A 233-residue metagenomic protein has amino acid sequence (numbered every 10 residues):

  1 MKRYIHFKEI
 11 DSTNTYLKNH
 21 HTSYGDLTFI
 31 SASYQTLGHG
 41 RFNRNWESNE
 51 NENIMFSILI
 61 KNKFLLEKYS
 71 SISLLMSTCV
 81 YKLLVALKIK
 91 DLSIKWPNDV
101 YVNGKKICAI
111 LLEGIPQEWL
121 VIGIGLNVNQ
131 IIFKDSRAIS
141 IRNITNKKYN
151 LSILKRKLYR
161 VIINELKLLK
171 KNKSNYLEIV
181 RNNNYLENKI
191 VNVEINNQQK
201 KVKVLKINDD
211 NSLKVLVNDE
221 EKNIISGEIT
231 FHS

Functional and structural regions predicted by a protein language model:
M1-L87: N-terminal lobe of the biotin/lipoate ligase/transferase fold
R3, L65-L92, V102-S233: Long, positively charged amphipathic alpha-helical accessory segments at protein N-termini or as interdomain linkers
T28, K90-W96: A short coil-to-beta-strand element that immediately follows conserved catalytic motifs
D99: Conserved active-site carboxylates
